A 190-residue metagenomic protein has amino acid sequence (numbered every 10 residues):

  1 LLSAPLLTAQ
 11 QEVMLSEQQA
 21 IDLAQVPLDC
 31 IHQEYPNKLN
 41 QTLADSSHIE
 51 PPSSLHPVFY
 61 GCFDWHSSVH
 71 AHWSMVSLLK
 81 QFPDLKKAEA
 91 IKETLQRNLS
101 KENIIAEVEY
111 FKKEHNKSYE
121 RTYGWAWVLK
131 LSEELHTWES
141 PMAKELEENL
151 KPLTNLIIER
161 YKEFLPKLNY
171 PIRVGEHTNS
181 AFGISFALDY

Functional and structural regions predicted by a protein language model:
L1-E12: Bacterial Sec-dependent N-terminal signal peptides
Q11-Y60: Low-complexity, Ser/Thr/Pro/Gly-enriched N-terminal "stalk/linker" regions
P57, V69, V76-Y190: Extended ligand-binding groove/face enriched in aromatic
H66: Metallocofactor- and cofactor-centric catalytic cores in central/energy metabolism, strongly enriched
